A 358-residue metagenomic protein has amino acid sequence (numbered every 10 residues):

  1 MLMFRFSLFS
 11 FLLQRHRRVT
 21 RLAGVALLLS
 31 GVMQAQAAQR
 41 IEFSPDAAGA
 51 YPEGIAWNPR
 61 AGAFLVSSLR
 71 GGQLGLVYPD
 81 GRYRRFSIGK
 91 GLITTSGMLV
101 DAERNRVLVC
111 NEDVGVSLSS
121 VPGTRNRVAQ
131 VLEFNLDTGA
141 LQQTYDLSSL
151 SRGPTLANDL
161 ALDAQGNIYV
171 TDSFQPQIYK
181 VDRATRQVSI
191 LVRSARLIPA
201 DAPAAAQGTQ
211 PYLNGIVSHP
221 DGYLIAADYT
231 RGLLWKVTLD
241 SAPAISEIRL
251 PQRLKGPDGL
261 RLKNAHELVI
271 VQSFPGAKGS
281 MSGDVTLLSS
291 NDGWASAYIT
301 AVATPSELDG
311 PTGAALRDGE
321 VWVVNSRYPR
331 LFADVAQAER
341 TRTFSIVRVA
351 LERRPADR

Functional and structural regions predicted by a protein language model:
Q39-P45, R82-I88, A140-L150, S189-L191 (+3 more regions): A short beta-strand motif characteristic of beta-propeller blades
D46-G62, L69, K90-G115, S148-I168 (+3 more regions): Beta-rich, blade/repeat-based domains predominating in secreted/periplasmic proteins but also intracellular
G72-L74, V116-S117, V131, P176-Y179 (+4 more regions): Structural signal for beta-propeller blades
Y78-R82, N135-A140, D182-R186, T238-P243 (+2 more regions): Short loop/turn segments that connect beta-strands within beta-propeller blades
C110-N126, S273-M281, S326-R342: Short, conserved, GDST-rich strand-edge loop motifs in beta-rich repeat architectures
P122-Q165: Asp-box/WD-like beta-propeller blade repeats and closely related beta-sheet repeat scaffolds
N126-D137, G283-N291, Q337-P355: Beta-propeller blade signature
A315-R358: Blade-level signature of beta-propeller repeat domains, shared across WD40, Kelch, NHL, RCC1 and BNR/Asp-box propellers
